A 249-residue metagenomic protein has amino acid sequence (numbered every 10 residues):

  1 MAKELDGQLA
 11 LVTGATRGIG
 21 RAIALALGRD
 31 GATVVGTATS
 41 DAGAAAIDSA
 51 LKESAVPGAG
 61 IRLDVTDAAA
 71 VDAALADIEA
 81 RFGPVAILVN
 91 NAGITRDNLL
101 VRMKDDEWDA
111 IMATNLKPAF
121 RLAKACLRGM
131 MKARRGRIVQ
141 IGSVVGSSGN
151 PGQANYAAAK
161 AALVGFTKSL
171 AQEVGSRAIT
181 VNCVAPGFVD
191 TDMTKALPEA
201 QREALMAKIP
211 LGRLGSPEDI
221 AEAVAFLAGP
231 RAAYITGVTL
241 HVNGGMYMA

Functional and structural regions predicted by a protein language model:
L9, T16-R17: Conserved glycine-rich cofactor-binding loop
D30-A46: Conserved glycine-rich Rossmann-like NAD(P)H-binding loop of the short-chain dehydrogenase/reductase
L99-L100, K104-M112, T194, L205: Substrate-binding pocket helix/loop in short-chain dehydrogenase/reductase
A123, A159, T167: Active-site helix of classical SDR
R128, Q172-S176, A233: Alpha-helical segment proximal to the catalytic Tyr-Lys
S143: Residue(s) in the substrate-gating loop at a strand-loop-helix junction that position the organic substrate next
G175, T180, I235-G237, N243: Short, small/polar-rich loop/turn modules that mediate ligand/substrate recognition or access, typified
